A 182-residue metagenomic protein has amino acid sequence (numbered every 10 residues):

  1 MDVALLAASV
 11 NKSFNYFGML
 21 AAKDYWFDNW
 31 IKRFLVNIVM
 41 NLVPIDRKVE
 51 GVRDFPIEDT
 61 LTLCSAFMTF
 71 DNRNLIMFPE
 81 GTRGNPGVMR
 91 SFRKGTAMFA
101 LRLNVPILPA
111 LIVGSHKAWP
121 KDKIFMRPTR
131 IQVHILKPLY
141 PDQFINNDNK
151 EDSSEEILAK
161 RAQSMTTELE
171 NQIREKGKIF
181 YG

Functional and structural regions predicted by a protein language model:
M1-R53: Catalytic core of membrane glycerolipid acyltransferases/transacylases, capturing the structured, soluble-facing
D54-G182: Non-catalytic C-terminal accessory region of glycerolipid acyltransferases and related lyso-lipid remodeling enzymes
